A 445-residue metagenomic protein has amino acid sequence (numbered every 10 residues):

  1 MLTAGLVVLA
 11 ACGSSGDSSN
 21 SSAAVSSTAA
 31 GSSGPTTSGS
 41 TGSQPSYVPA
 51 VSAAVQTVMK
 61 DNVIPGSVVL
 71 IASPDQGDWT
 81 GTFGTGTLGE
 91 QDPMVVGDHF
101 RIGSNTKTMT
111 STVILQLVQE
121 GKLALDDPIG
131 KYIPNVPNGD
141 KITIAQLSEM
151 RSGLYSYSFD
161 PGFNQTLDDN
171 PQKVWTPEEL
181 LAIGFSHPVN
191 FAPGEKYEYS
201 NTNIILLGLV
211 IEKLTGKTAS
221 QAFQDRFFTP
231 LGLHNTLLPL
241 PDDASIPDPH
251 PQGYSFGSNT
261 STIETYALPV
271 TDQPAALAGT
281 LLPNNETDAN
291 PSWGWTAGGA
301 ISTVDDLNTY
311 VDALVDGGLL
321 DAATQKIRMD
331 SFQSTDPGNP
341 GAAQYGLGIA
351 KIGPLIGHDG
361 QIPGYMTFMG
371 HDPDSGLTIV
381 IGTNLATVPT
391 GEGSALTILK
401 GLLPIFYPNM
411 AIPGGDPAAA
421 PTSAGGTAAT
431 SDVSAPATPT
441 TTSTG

Functional and structural regions predicted by a protein language model:
M1-A4: Sec-dependent N-terminal signal peptides
L9-A11: C-terminal motif of bacterial Sec signal peptides marking the signal peptidase cleavage site
G13-S22: Bacterial lipoprotein signal-peptidase II cleavage site
G16, G34, G42-G81, Q221-D225 (+1 more regions): Catalytic loop of the DD-peptidase/beta-lactamase superfamily, centered on the K-T-G motif and neighboring
S26-S27: N-terminal, intrinsically disordered, polar/charged segments of Gram-positive cell-envelope systems that serve as
P45, N62-G66, G89-L147, F191-T202 (+2 more regions): Short active-site loop at a secondary-structure junction that contains or immediately precedes the catalytic residue(s)
Y47, V51, I102-T106, T110 (+4 more regions): Hydrophobic (often cysteine-bearing) scaffold residues that line and stabilize catalytic clefts of nucleotide/cofactor
K141-L355, Q361: Short, surface-exposed loop or secondary-structure junction motifs that flank catalytic or metal-binding residues
